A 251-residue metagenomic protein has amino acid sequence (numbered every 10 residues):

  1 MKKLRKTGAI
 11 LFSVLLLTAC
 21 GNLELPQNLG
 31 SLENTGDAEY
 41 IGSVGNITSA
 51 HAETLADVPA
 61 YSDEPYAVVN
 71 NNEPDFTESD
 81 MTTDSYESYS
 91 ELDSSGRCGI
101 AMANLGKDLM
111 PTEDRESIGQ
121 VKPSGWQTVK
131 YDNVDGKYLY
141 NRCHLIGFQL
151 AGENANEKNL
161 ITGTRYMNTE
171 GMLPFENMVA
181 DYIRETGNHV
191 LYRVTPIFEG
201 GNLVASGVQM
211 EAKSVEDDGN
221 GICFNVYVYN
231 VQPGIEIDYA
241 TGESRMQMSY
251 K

Functional and structural regions predicted by a protein language model:
M1-A9: Bacterial N-terminal signal peptides that target proteins for export
I10-V14: Cross-kingdom leucine-rich repeat
L16-A19: C-terminal motif of bacterial Sec signal peptides marking the signal peptidase cleavage site
G21-E24: Bacterial signal peptide processing site
G30-E91: N-terminal module-boundary/linker segments of secreted carbohydrate-active enzymes
E78-K251: Domain-level detector of nuclease and nuclease-like folds in predominantly extracellular/periplasmic contexts
